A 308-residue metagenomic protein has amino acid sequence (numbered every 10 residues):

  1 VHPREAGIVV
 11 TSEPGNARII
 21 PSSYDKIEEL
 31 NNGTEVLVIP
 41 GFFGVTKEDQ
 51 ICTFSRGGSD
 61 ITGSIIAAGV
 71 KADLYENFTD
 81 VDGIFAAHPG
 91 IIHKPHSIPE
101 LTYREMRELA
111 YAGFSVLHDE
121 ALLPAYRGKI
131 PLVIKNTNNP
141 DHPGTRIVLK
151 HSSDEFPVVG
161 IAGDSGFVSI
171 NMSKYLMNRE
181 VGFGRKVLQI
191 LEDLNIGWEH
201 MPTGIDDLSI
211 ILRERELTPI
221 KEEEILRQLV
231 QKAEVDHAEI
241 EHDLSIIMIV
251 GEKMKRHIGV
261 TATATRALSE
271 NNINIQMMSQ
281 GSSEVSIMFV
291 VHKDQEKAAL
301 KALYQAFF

Functional and structural regions predicted by a protein language model:
V1-H118, L122, V290-H292: Nucleotide/pyrophosphate-binding catalytic subdomain
E5-A6, V81-D82, N139, I205 (+1 more regions): Conserved beta-strand edge residues that scaffold enzyme active sites
G33-T34, G128, L194: Structured helix-beta-strand junction loops
K47-E48, A86-A87, V133-K135, P143 (+1 more regions): Short helix/loop capping segments that flank catalytic or ligand/cofactor-binding pockets
L74-F78, L132-I134, E199: Short hydrophobic alpha-helical runs that function as membrane-insertion/retention elements
G128-P143, S165: Active-site C-terminal subdomain of aminotransferase-like
P143-F308: A conserved regulatory-domain signal marking ACT and ACT-like small-molecule sensing domains and adjacent regulatory
